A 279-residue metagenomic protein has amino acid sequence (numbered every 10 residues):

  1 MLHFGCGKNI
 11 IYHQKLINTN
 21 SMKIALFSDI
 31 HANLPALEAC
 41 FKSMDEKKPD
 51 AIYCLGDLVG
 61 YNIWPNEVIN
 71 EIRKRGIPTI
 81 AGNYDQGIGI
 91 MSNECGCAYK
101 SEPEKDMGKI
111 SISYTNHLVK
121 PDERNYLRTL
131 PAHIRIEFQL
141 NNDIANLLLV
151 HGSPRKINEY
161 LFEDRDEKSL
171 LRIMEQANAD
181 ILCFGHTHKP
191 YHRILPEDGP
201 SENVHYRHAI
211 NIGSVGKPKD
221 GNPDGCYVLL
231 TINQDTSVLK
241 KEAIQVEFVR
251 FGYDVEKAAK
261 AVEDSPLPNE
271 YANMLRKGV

Functional and structural regions predicted by a protein language model:
L16-R75: N-terminal active-site segment of His-dependent metallophosphoesterases
M22-I24, I136-L148, N203-H208, L239: Beta-strand-turn-beta hairpins that frame and shape the catalytic cleft of phosphate-ester-processing enzymes
F27-S28, I52-D57, P78-N83, V150 (+3 more regions): Active-site neighborhood of phospho(di)ester-bond hydrolases with catalytic His/Asp-centered motifs
A36, L58-R75, I88-K100, R193-L195 (+1 more regions): Metal-dependent catalytic neighborhoods of phosphoester/phosphodiester hydrolases
V68, R75-I136, D143-I144, D164-N178: Active-site neighborhood of divalent metal-dependent phosphoester bond hydrolases
V150-Y191: ATP/pyrophosphate-binding catalytic subdomain of soluble kinases
I194-V279: Acidic, His/Gly-rich catalytic cores of divalent-metal-dependent hydrolytic chemistry
